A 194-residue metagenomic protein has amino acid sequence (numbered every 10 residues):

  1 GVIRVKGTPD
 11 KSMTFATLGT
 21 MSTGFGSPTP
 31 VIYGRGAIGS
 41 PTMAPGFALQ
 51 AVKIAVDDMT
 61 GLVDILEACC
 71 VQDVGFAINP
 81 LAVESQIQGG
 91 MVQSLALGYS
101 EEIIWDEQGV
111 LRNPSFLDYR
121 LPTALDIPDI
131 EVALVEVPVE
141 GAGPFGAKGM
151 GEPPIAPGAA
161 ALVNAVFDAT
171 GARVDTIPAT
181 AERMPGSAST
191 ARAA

Functional and structural regions predicted by a protein language model:
G1-A194: C-terminal catalytic domains of large/alpha subunits in multi-subunit enzymes
